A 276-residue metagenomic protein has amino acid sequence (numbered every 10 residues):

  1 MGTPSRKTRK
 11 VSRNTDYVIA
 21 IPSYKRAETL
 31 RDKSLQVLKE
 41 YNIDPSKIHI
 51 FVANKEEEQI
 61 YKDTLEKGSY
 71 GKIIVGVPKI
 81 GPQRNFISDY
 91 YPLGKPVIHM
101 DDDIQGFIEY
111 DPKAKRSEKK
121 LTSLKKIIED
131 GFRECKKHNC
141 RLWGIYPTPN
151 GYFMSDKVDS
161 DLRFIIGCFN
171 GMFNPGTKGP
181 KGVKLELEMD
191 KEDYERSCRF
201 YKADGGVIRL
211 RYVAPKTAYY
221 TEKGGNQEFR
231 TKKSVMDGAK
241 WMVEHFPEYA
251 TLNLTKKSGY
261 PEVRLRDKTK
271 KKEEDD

Functional and structural regions predicted by a protein language model:
M1-K10: Arg/Lys-rich, intrinsically disordered low-complexity tails that mediate electrostatic binding and condensation
S12-T15, R26-K33, E186-D276: C-terminal catalytic/acceptor-binding lobe
D16-I21, L38, K47-I50: Hydrophobic targeting segments
I21-N42, E57-T64: Short, well-formed alpha-helical segments that are part of the catalytic scaffolds of diverse glycosyltransferases
R31-Q36, S117-F132, K232-G238: Well-ordered, non-membrane alpha-helical segments in soluble/globular domains
F51-M100, Q105-K120: Active-site-proximal specificity loops/subdomain of glycosyltransferases
V97-D101, R141-Y146, V207-R211, T251-L254: A structural signal for short, well-ordered beta-strand segments and their strand-loop junctions that often border
F107-Y194: Conserved catalytic core of nucleotide-sugar-dependent glycosyltransferases
